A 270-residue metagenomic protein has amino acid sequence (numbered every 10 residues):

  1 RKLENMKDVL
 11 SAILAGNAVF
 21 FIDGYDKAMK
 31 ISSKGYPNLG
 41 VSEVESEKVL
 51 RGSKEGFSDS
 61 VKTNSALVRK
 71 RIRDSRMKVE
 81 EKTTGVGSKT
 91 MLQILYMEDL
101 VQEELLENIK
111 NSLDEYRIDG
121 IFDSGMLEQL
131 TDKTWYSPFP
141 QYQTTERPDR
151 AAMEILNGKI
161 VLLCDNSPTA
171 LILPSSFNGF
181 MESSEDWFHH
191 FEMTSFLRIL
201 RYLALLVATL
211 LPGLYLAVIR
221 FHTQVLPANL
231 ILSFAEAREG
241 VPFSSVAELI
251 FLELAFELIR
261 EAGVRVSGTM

Functional and structural regions predicted by a protein language model:
R1-S244: Cytosolic regulatory modules rich in charged/polar residues
K48, I259, S267: Short glycine- and Lys/Arg-enriched binding-loop motifs that mark or flank ligand-binding interfaces
G213, L254-E261: Alpha-helical transmembrane segments of multipass membrane proteins
A237-R238, E261-R265: Short, flexible active-site loops
P242, V264-M270: Short, non-helical or kinked segments that cap or interrupt transmembrane helices
